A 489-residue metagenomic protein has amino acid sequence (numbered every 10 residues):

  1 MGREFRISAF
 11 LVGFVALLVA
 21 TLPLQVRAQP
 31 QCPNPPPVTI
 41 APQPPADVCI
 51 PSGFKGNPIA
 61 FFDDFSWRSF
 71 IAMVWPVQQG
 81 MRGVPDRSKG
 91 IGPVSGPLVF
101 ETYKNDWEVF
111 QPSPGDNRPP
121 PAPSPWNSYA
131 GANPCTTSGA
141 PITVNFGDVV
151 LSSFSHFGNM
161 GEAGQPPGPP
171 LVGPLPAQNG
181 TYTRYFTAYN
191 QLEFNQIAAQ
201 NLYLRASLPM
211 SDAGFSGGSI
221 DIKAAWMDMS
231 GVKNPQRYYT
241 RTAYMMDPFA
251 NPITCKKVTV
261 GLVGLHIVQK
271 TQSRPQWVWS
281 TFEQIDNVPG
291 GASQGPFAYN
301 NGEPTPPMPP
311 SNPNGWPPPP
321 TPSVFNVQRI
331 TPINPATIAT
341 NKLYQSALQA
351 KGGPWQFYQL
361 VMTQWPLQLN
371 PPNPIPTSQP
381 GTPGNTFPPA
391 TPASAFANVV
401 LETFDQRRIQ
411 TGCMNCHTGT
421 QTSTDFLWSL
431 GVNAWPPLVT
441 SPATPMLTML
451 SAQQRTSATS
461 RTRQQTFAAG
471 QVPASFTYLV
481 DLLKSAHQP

Functional and structural regions predicted by a protein language model:
M1-S8: N-terminal secretory signal peptides that target proteins for export/translocation
F10-T21: Bacterial N-terminal signal peptides
L22-A28: Sec/Tat signal peptide C-region and signal peptidase I cleavage site
Q29-N415, T420-P489: Conserved small-residue
